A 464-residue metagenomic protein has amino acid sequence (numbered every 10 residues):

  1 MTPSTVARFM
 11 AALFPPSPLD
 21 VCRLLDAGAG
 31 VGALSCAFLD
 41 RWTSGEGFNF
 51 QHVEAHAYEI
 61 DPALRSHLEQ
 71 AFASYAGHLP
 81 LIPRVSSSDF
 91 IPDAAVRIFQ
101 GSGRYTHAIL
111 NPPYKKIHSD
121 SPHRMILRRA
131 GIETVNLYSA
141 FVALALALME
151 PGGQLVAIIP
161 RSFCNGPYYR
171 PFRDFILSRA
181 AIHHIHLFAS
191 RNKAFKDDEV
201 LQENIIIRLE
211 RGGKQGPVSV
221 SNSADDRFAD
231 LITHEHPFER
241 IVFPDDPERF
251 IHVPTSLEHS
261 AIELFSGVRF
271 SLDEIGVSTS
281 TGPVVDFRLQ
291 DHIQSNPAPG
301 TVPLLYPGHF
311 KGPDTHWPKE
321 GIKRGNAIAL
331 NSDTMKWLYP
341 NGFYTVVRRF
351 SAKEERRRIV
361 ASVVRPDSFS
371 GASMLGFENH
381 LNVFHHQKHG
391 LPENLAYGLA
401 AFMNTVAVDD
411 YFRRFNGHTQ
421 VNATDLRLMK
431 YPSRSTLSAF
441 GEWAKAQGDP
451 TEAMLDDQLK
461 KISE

Functional and structural regions predicted by a protein language model:
M1-N49, H56-Y75, A94, P112 (+2 more regions): Class I S-adenosyl-L-methionine
T2-F9, A29-C36, F50-H52, Y58-S66 (+2 more regions): Signature of N6-adenine DNA methyltransferases within the class I
C22, T106, Y344: Conserved acidic residues
L25, H56-Y58, S86, V156 (+2 more regions): Hydrophobic/aromatic beta-strand patches that form the interior of the parallel beta-sheet core in alpha/beta enzyme
R41-S44, F72-Y75, R124-R128, F172-F175 (+3 more regions): Glycine-rich, phosphate-binding/catalytic loops in enzymes
P83: Short, conserved active-site loop motifs that form the nucleotide-linked donor/cofactor pocket
I262-I462: Polybasic, glycine- and aromatic-enriched phosphate-binding surface used to engage nucleic acids
